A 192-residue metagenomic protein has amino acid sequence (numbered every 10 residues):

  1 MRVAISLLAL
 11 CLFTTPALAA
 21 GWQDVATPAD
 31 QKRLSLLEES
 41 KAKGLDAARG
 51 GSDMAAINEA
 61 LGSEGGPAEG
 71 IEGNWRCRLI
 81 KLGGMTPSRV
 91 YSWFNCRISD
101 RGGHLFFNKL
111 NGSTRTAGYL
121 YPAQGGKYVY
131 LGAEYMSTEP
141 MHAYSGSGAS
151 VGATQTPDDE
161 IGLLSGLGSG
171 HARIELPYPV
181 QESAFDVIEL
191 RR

Functional and structural regions predicted by a protein language model:
M1-A4: Positively charged n-region of N-terminal signal peptides that target proteins for export
T14-P16: N-terminal signal peptide c-region/cleavage motif recognized by signal peptidases
L18-G70: Amphipathic/hydrophobic helical signal segments and adjacent flexible N-terminal regions that mediate secretion
R49-L105, Y144, S150-A153: Short, solvent-exposed loop/hinge segments that bridge or flank secondary-structure elements
R76, F106, V129, H171-E175: General beta-strand recognition
G83-S88, G103-L167, R191-R192: Contiguous, well-ordered beta-strand patches that form the walls/edges of small beta-barrel/beta-sandwich domains
S165, R173-E182: Short, exposed beta-strand-loop hairpins at the edges of beta-sheets in extracellular/periplasmic proteins
P179-R192: C-terminal/domain-terminus segments
